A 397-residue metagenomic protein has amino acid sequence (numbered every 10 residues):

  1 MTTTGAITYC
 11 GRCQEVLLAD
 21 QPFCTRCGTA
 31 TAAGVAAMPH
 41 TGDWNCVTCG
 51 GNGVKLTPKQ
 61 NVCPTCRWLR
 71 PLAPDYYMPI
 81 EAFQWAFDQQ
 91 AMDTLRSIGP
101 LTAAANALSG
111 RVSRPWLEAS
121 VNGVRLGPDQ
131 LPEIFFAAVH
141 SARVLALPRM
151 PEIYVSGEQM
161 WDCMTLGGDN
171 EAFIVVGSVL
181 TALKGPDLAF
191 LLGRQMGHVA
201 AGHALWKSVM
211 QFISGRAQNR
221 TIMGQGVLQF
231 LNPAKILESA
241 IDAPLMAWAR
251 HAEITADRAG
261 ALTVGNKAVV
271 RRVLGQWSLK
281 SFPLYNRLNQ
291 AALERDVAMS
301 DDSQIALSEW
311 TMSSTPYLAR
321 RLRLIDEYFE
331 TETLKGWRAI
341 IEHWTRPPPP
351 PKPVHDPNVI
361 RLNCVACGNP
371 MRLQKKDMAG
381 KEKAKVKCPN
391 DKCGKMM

Functional and structural regions predicted by a protein language model:
T2-G167, S281-F282, L334-R338, P348-L373 (+2 more regions): Hydrophobic or amphipathic, alpha-helical segments that drive membrane association/targeting
D129, V176-F190: Short pre-active-site segment immediately N-terminal to the catalytic Zn-binding motif
Q130-E133, A137, S141, L145-L147 (+1 more regions): Short helix/loop segments within enzyme catalytic domains that coordinate or immediately flank catalytic cofactors
E171: A short alpha->loop->secondary-structure connector
L192-A201, T255, A259: Active-site His/Glu-centered metal-binding helix of metallohydrolases
M196-G215, G224: Catalytic Zn2+-binding segment of zinc metalloproteases
R216-I222, N232: Hydrophobic alpha-helical transmembrane segments in multi-pass membrane proteins
N266, R272-N358, L362: Pan-zinc metallopeptidase signature
